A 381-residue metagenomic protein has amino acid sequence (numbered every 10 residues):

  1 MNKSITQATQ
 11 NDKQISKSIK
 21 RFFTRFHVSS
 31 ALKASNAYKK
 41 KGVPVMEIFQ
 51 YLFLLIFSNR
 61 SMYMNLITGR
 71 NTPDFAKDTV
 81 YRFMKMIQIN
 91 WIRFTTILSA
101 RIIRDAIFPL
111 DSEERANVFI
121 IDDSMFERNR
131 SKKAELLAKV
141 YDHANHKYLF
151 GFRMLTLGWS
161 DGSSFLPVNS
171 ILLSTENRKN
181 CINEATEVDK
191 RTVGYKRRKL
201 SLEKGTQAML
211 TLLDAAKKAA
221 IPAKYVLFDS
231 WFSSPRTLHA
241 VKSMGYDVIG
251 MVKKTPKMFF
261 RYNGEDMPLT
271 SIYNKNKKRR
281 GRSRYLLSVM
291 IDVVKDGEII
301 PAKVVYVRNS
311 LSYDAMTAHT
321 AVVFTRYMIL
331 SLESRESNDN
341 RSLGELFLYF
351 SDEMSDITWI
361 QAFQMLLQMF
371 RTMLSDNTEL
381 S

Functional and structural regions predicted by a protein language model:
M1-R93: Gly/serine-rich nucleotide phosphate-binding loop at the start of the catalytic core of nucleotide/ADP-ribose-handling
S4, N11, A37, M86-N177 (+1 more regions): Active-site-proximal, Lys/Arg-enriched surface segment that forms a nucleic-acid-binding/basic interface patch
M46-R60, T156, A318-S334, Q364-T372: Short, hydrophobic/amphipathic alpha-helical patches that form generic packing surfaces within helical domains
Y51, N65-I67, R115-N129, L157 (+5 more regions): Short, conserved catalytic/metal-binding motifs centered on acidic residues
I89-A106, L200-L202, Q361-S381: Long, charge-rich low-complexity segments
I121-D123, R128-S243, K253, K303-N309: Polybasic low-complexity intrinsically disordered regions
S163-L166, S170-I171, E176-K190, R198 (+4 more regions): An anionic, glycine-rich sequence signature occurring as long contiguous blocks
Y313-F363: Basic, amphipathic alpha-helical segments enriched in Lys/Arg and hydrophobic/aromatic residues
